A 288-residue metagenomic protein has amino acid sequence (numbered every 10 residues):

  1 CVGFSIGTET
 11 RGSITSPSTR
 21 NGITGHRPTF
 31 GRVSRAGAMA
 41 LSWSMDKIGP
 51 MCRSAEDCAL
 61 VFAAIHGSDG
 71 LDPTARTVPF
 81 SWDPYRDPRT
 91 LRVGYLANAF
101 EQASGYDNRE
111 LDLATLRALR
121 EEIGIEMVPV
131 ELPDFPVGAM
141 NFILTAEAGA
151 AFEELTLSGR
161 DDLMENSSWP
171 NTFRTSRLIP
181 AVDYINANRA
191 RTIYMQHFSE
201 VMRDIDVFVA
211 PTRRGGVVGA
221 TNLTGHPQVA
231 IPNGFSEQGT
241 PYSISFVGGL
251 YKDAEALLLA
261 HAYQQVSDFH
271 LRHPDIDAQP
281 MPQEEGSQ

Functional and structural regions predicted by a protein language model:
C1-I65, N222, H226-S245: Short glycine/serine-rich loop segments
T24-E110, V266-Q288: A short helix-breaking turn/cap at a secondary-structure junction
P50, T240-G249, A256-A260, Q264 (+1 more regions): Short, well-ordered beta-strand elements
D57-V61, L111, A187, T240 (+1 more regions): Short amphipathic alpha-helical coupling segments at ligand-binding clamshell hinges and other catalytic/signaling
D87-L96, F142-M195, P232, S236-S243: Short helix-loop capping/hinge segments that flank enzyme active sites or metal/cofactor-binding pockets
Y106-E131, F152-R160, Y184, N188-I205: Acyltransferase
I125-M140, N171-F173: Short connector loops at secondary-structure junctions
